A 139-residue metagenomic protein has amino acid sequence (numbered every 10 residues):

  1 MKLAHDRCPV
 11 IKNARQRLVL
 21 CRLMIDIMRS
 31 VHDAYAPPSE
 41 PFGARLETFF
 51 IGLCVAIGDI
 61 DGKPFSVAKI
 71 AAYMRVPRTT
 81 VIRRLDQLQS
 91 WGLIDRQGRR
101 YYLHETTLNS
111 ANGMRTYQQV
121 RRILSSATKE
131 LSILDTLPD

Functional and structural regions predicted by a protein language model:
M1-F42: N-terminal leader segment of winged-helix/HTH proteins
A34, M114-D139: Amphipathic alpha-helical dimerization/coiled-coil segments that flank or bridge DNA-binding/regulatory modules
G43-F65: Short helix->loop/beta-hairpin flanking segments within DNA-binding domains
A56, S66, R99-V120: Short, cationic-aromatic polyanion-contact patches
A56-I60, R78, L93: Short alpha-helix boundary/capping elements
P64-M74: A short alpha-helical element within helix-turn-helix/winged-helix DNA-binding domains across DNA-binding proteins
R75-S90: Short amphipathic alpha-helical interaction segments
Q89-Y101: A short, conserved structural fragment
